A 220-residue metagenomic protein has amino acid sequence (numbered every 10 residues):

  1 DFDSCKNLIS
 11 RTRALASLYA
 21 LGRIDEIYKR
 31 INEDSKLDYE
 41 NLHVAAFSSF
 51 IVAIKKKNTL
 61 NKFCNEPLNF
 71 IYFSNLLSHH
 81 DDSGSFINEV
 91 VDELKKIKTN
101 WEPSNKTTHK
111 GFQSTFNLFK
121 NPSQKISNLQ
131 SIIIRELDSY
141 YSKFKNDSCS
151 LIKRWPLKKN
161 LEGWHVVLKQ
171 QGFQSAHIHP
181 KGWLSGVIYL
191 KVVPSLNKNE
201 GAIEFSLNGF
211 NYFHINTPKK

Functional and structural regions predicted by a protein language model:
D1-I54: Alpha-helical protein-protein interaction scaffolds
Y19, Y28, Y39, Y72 (+3 more regions): Sequence-level detector for tyrosine residue identity
D25-L37, K62-S83, V166, F173-A176: Charged, low-complexity, helix/coiled-coil-prone segments
F47, S74-D81, E89, E93 (+3 more regions): Structured loops at beta-to-helix junctions and adjacent beta-edge loops in soluble globular domains
K56-N58: Terminal transmembrane helix and immediately flanking juxtamembrane interfaces of multi-pass membrane proteins
L60-I152: Non-heme Fe(II)/2-oxoglutarate
Q124-I134, D138-K220: Catalytic core of non-heme Fe(II) oxygenases with the double-stranded beta-helix
